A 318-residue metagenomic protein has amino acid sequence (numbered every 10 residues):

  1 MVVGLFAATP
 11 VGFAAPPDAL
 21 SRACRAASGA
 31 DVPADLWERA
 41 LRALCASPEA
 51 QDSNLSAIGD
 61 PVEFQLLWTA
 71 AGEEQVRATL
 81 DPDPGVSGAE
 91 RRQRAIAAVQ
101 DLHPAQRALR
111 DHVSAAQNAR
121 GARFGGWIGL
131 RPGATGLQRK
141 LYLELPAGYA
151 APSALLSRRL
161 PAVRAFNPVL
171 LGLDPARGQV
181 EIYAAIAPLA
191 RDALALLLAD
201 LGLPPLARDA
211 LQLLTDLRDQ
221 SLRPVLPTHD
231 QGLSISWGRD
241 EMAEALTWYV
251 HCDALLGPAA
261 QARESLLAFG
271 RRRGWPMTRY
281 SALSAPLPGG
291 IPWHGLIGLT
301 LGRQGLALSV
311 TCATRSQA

Functional and structural regions predicted by a protein language model:
M1-G121: An N-terminal, globular interaction/scaffold subdomain
A43-G59, A115-G121, R158-V163, Q220-T228 (+1 more regions): Short, solvent-exposed secondary-structure boundary motifs
D60-A71, A122-A134, N167-L173, V225-E241 (+1 more regions): Broad, structure-driven detector of short, well-ordered beta-strand segments within folded domains
E74-P84, L137-A147, R177-A190, E244-L255 (+1 more regions): Extracellular/lumenal glycan-associated surfaces
A89-E90, A150-A154, A190-L196, L256-A262: Short, conserved charged micro-motifs
R92-A105, L155-L170, A195-L213, E264-R273: Short amphipathic alpha-helical linker/capping segments at the junctions of internal repeats and modular domains
D101-D192: Internal, hydrophobic cores of structured domains that mediate oligomerization or house catalytic pockets within large
L196-L198, P204-A318: C-terminal structured domains
